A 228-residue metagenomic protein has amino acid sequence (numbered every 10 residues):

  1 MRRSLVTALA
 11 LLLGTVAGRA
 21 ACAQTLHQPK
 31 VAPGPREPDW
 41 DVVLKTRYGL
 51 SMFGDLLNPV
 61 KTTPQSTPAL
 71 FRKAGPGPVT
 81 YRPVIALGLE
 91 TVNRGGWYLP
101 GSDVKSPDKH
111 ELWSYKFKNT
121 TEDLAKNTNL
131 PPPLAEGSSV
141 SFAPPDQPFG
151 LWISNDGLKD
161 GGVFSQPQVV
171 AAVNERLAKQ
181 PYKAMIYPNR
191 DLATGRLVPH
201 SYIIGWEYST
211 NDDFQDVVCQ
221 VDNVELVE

Functional and structural regions predicted by a protein language model:
M1, A23-Q24: Initiator methionine at the very start of the polypeptide chain
M1-T7: Bacterial N-terminal signal peptides that target proteins for export
T7-G14: Hydrophobic helical h-region of N-terminal Sec-dependent signal peptides in bacterial secretory/periplasmic proteins
A10, A21-A23: Small-side-chain structural scaffolding
G14-A20: C-terminal segment of classical bacterial N-terminal signal peptides
Q24-P199, G205, Q215: Extracellular distal adhesion/interaction modules in secreted or cell-surface proteins
L197-E228: Long, compositionally biased interface segments
